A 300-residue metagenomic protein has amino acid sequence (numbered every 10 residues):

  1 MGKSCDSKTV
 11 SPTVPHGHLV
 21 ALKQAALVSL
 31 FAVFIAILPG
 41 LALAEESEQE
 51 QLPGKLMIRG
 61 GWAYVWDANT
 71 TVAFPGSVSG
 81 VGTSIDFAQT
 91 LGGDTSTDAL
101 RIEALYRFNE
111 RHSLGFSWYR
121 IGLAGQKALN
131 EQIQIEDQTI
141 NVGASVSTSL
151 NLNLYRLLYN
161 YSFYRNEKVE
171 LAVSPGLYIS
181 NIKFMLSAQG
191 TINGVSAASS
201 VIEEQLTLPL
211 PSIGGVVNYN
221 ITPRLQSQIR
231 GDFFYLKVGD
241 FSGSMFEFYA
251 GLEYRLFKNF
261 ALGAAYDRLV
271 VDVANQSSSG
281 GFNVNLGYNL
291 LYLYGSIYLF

Functional and structural regions predicted by a protein language model:
M1-G54, F300: Cleavable N-terminal export/targeting peptides
L43-I121, L290-F300: Short glycine/proline- and aromatic-enriched beta-strand/turn motifs that initiate or cap beta-hairpins
K55, T97-R101, L152-R156, E170 (+3 more regions): Transmembrane beta-barrel architecture of outer-membrane proteins
G60-W62, I102-Y106, L157-Y161, P175-L177 (+5 more regions): Residues on the lipid-exposed face of transmembrane beta-strands in outer-membrane beta-barrel proteins
G61-V65, Y119-I121, S162, G176-S180 (+3 more regions): Outer-membrane beta-barrel pore domains and translocons
A68-T97, R120-N153, S180-L208, L236-D240 (+1 more regions): Extracellular/periplasm-exposed beta-strand and loop segments of Gram-negative cell-envelope proteins, dominated by
R111-L114, E167-V169, P223-S227, K258-L262: Repeated loop/turn-to-beta-strand initiation elements of outer-membrane beta-barrel proteins
E167, F234-M245: Solvent-exposed loop/turn segments connecting transmembrane beta-strands in outer-membrane beta-barrel proteins
